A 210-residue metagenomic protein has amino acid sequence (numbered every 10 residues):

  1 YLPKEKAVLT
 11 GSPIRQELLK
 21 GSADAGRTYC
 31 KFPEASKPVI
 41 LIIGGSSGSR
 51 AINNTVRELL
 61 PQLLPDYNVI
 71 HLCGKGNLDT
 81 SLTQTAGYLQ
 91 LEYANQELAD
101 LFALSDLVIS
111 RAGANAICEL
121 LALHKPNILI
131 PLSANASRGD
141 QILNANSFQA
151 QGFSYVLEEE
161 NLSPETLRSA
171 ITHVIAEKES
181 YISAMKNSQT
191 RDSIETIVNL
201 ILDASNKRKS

Functional and structural regions predicted by a protein language model:
Y1-A7, N77-G87, L120: Short loop/helix-cap segments at secondary-structure boundaries that form the rim of catalytic
Y1-F32: Active-site-proximal region of nucleotide-activated glycan assembly enzymes, centered on histidine/acidic-rich loops
D24-V108, I142-A145, A150, L157-E165: Donor-nucleotide binding loops and adjacent catalytic segments primarily of GT-B fold Leloir glycosyltransferases
L91, A103-C118, K125-P126: Acidic donor-binding loop of glycosyltransferase active sites
A99, I117-L123, N146: Short alpha-helical segment that forms part of, or immediately flanks, the ligand-binding pocket in carbohydrate-active
S110, P126-R138: Short hydrophobic beta-strand element within catalytic cores of glycosyltransferases and related nucleotide-activated
H173-A176, T190-S210: C-terminal alpha-helical cap of glycosyltransferases
E179-R191: A short, well-ordered alpha-helix in the C-terminal region of glycosyltransferases
